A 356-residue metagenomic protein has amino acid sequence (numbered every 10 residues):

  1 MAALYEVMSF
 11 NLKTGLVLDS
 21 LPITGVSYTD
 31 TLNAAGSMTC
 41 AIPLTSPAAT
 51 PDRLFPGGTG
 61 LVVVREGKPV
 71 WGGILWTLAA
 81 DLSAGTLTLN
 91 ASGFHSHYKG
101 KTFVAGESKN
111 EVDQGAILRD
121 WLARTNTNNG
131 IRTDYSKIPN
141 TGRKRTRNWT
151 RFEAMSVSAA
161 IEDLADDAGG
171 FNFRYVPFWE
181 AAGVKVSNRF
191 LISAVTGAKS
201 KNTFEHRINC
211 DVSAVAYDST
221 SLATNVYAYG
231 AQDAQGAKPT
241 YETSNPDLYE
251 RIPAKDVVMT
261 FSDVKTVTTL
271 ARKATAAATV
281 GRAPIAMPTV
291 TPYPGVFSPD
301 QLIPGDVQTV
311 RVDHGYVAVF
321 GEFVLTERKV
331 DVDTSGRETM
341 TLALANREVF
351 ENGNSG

Functional and structural regions predicted by a protein language model:
M1-L118: Beta-strand-rich assembly/attachment modules of structural machines
E6, A194-T334, E348-G356: Acidic, small/polar-enriched beta strand-loop surface segments
D30-P47, A84-H97, A228, V280-G295 (+2 more regions): Oligomerization/assembly interface segments of phage tail-like spikes and tubes
L44, G93-H95, P177, Q232 (+1 more regions): A mature extracytoplasmic/lumenal domain signature
L54-G60, G67, A154-M155, R207 (+1 more regions): Glycine-centered loop/turn motifs
V62-A91, T309-L342: Short beta-strand and beta-hairpin "edge-sheet" elements
S92-S219: Charged- and aromatic-enriched interaction segments used to assemble and dock large macromolecular complexes
